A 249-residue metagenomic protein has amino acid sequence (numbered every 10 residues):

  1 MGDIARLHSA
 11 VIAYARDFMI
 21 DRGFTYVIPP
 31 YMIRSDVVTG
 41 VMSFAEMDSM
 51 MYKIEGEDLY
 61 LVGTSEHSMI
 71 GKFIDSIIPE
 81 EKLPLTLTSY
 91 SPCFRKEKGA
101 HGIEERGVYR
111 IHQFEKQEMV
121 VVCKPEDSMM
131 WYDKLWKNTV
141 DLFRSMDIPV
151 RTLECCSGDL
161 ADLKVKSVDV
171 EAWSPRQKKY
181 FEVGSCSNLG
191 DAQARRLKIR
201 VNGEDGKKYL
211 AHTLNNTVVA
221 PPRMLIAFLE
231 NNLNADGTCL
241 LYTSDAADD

Functional and structural regions predicted by a protein language model:
M1-S244: TRNA-recognition modules of translation machinery and tRNA-sensing kinases, especially anticodon-binding
D245-D249: A short, hydrophobic C-terminal helix/tail in secreted or cell-surface proteins
